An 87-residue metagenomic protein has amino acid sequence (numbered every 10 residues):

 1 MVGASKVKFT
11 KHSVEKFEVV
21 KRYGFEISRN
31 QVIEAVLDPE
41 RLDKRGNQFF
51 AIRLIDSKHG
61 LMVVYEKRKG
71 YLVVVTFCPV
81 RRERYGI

Functional and structural regions predicted by a protein language model:
M1-I87: Ribonuclease/tRNase effector modules and their secretory precursors
